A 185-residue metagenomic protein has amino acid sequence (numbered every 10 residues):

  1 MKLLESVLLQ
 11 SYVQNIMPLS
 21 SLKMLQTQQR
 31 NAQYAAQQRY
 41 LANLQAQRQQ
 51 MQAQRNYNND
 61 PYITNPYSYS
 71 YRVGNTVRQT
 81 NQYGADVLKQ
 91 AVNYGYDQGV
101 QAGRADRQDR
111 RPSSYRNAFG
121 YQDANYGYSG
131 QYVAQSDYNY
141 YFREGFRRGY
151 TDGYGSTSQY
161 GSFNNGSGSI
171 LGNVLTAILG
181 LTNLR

Functional and structural regions predicted by a protein language model:
K2-R185: Intrinsic-disorder/low-complexity detector
